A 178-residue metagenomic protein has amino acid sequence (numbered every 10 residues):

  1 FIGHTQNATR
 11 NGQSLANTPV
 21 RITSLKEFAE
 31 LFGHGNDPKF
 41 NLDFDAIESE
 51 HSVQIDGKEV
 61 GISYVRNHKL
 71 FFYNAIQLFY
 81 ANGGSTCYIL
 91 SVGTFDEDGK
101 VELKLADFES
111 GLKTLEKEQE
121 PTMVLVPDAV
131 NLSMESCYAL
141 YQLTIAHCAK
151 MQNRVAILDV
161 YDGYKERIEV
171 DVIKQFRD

Functional and structural regions predicted by a protein language model:
F1-D178: Surface-exposed assembly/interface segments
